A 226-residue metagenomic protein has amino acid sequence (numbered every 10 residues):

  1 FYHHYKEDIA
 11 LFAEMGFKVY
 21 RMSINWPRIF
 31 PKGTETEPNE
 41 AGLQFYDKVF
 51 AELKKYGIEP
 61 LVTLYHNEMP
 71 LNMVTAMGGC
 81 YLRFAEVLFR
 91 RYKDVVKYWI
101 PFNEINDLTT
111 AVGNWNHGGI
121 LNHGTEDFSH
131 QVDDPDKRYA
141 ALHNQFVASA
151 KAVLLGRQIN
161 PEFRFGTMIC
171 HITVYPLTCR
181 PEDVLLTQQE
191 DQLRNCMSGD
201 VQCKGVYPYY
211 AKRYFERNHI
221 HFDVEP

Functional and structural regions predicted by a protein language model:
F1, E35-N39, M77: Short secondary-structure transition/capping motifs
H3-N25, V49, E59: Catalytic domains of carbohydrate-active enzymes, especially glycoside hydrolases
E7, A41, N144: Residue-level signal for the nucleotide or nucleotide-sugar donor/cofactor binding architecture
M15-L43, V62, N67-M69: Aromatic-lined carbohydrate-binding/catalytic grooves of carbohydrate-active enzymes
G33-T34, Q44-P226: Active-site region of glycoside hydrolase catalytic domains
